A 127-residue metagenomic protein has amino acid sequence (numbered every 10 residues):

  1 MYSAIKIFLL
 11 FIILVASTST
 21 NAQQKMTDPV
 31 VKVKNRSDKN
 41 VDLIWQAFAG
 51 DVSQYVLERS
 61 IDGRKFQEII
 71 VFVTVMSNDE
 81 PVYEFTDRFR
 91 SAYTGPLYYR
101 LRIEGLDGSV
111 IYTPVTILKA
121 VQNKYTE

Functional and structural regions predicted by a protein language model:
M1-T27: Bacterial Sec-dependent N-terminal signal peptides
Q23-E127: Low-complexity, Ser/Thr/Pro-rich intrinsically disordered linker/stalk segments at domain junctions
